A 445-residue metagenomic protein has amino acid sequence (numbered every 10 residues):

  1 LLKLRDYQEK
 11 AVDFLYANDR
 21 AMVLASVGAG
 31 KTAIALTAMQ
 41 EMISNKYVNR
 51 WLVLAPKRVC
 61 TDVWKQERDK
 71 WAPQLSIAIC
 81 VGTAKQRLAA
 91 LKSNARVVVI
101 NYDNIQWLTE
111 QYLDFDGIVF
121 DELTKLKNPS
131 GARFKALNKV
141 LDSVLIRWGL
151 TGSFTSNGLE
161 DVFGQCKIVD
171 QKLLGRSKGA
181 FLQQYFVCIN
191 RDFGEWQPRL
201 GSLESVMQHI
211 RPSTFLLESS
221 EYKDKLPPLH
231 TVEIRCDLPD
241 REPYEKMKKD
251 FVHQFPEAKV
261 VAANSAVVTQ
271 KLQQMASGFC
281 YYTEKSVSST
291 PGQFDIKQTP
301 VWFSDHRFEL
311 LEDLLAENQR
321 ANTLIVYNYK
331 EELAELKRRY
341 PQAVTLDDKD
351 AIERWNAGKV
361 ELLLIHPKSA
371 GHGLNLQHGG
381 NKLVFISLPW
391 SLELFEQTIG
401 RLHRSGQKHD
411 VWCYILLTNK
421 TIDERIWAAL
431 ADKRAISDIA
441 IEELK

Functional and structural regions predicted by a protein language model:
L1-L2, Y16-R20, S26-G30, I34-S44 (+3 more regions): Conserved Helicase C-terminal RecA-like lobe
V27-G28, V144-L159, K167: Conserved helicase ATPase motor motifs in RecA-like P-loop NTPase domains
V59-T83, V169-K172: Conserved helix-turn-beta segment of the N-terminal RecA-like "Helicase ATP-binding" lobe in SF1/SF2 helicases
K85-V98, A351-L363: Conserved motor-coupling elements within RecA-like helicase/translocase cores
V99-N104, E110-D114, G131-L145, G149 (+3 more regions): Inter-lobe coupling linker of SF2 helicases/translocases
I105-E110, T155-L159, E331-E335, K349-A357 (+1 more regions): SF2 helicase motor core recognition
D121-E122: Walker B catalytic acidic pair
W390-K445: A conserved SF2-helicase RecA2
